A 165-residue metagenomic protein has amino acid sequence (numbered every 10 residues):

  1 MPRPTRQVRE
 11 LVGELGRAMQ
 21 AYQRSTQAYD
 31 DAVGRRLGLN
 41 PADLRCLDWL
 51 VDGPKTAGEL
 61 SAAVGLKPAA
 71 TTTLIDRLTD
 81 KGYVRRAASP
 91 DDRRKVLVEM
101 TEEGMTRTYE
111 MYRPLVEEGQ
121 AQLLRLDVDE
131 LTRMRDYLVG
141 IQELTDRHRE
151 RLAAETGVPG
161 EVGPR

Functional and structural regions predicted by a protein language model:
M1-L37: N-terminal leader segment of winged-helix/HTH proteins
R6, E10-G13, G34-L37, P41 (+5 more regions): Residues at secondary-structure transition points
Y29-K67: N-terminal helix-turn-helix DNA-binding core of bacterial DNA-binding proteins
P54-V96: Canonical helix-turn-helix DNA-binding module
T79-T132: Charged, amphipathic alpha-helical coiled-coil/dimerization segments
R113-R165: Terminal interaction helix/tail motif
